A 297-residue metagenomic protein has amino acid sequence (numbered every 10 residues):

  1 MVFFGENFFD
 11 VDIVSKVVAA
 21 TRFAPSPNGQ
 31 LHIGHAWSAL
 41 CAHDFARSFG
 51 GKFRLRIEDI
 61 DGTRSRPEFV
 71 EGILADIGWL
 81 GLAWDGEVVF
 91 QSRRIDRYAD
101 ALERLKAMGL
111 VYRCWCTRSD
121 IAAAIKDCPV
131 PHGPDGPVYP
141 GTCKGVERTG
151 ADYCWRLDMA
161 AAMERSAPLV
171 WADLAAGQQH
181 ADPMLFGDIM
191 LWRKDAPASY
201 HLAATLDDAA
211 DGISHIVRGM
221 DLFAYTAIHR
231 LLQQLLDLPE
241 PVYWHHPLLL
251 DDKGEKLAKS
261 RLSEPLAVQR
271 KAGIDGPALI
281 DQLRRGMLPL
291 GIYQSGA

Functional and structural regions predicted by a protein language model:
M1-Q30, F53, D152, A162-E164 (+1 more regions): Non-catalytic terminal extensions that flank enzyme cores
V2-P129, M220-D221, A227-L238: N-terminal Rossmann-like or analogous alpha/beta NTP/dinucleotide-binding catalytic cores that position adenine
V70, I95, R118, G136 (+2 more regions): Alpha-helix initiation and N-capping motif
A83, V111, P239, D275 (+1 more regions): Short coil/loop linkers at secondary-structure junctions
V88-I95, D237-V242, D252-E255, A278-G286: Low-complexity, flexible helical/coil segments
R93-M108, H132-P140, A160-A162, R285-A297: Short secondary-structure transition/capping segments
S119-L257, P265-R270: Active-site cores that bind ATP or allylic diphosphates and position pyrophosphate for catalysis
